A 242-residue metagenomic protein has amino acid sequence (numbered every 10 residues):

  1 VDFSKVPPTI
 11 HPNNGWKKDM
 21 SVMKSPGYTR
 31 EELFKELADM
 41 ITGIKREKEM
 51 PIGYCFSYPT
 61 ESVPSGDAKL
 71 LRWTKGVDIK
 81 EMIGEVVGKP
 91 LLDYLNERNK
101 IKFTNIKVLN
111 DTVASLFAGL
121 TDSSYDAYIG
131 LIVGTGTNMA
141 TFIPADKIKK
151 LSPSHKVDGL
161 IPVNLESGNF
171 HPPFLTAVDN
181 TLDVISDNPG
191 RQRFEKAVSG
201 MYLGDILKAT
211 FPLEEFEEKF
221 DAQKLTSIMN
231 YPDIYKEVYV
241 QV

Functional and structural regions predicted by a protein language model:
V1-G53, D93-N96, L120-D122, N169 (+1 more regions): ATP-binding/phosphotransfer module of carbohydrate and carboxylate kinases, centering on a glycine-rich
H11-A38, C55, T60-S123, A127-I129 (+1 more regions): Glycine-rich phosphate-binding loop and adjoining helix at the ATP-binding site of ATP-dependent phosphoryl-transfer
D111, I132-N138: Glycine-rich anion/phosphate-binding loop at the beta-strand->alpha-helix junction
G130-L131, M201: Conserved phosphate/anionic-ligand binding catalytic regions in large, soluble enzymes, centered on
A140-P144: Short beta-strand-to-turn element immediately C-terminal to the catalytic PLP-Schiff-base lysine in fold type I
